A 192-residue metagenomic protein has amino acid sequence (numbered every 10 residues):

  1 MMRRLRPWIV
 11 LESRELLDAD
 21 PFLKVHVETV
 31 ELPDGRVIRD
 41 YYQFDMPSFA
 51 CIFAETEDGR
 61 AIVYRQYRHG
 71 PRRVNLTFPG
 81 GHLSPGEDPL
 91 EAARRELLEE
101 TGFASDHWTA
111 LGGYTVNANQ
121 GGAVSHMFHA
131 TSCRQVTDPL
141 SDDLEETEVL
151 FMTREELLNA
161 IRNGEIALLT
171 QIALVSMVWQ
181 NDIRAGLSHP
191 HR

Functional and structural regions predicted by a protein language model:
M1-A19: Extreme N-terminal tail/first-helix region
L11, V25-V27, D40, Y64 (+3 more regions): Hydrophobic residues on conserved beta-strands that form the core of alpha/beta folds
S13-C51, E57: Acidic, metal-coordinating catalytic segment for phosphate/diphosphate chemistry, firing primarily on the Nudix
A19-D20, G70, A118-Q120: Short glycine/serine/proline-enriched coil/turn segments at secondary-structure junctions
R39, F49-C51, T56, G81-T170 (+1 more regions): Unchanged
Y42-Q43, Y67, V116: Residue-level structural signal for beta-strand termini and adjacent loop
M46-G80: A glycine-rich, hydrophobic loop/mini-helix early in the fold
Q171-H191: Charged phosphate-binding loop/patch that engages nucleotide di/tri-phosphates or the phosphate backbone of nucleic
